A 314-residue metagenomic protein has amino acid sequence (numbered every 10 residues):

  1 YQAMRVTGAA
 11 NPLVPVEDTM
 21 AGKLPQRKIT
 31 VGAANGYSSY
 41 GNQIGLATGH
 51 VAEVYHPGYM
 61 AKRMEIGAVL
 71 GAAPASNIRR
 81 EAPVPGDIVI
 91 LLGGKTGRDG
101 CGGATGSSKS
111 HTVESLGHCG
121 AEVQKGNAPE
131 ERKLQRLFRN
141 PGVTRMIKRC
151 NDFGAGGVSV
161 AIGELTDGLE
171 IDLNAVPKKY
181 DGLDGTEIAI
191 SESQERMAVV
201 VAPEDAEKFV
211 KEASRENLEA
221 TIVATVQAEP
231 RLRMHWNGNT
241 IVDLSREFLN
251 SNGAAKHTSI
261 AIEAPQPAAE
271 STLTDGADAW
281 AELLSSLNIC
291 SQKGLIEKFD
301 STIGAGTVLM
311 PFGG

Functional and structural regions predicted by a protein language model:
Y1-G314: Glycine/proline-enriched, intrinsically flexible loops and inter-domain linkers
